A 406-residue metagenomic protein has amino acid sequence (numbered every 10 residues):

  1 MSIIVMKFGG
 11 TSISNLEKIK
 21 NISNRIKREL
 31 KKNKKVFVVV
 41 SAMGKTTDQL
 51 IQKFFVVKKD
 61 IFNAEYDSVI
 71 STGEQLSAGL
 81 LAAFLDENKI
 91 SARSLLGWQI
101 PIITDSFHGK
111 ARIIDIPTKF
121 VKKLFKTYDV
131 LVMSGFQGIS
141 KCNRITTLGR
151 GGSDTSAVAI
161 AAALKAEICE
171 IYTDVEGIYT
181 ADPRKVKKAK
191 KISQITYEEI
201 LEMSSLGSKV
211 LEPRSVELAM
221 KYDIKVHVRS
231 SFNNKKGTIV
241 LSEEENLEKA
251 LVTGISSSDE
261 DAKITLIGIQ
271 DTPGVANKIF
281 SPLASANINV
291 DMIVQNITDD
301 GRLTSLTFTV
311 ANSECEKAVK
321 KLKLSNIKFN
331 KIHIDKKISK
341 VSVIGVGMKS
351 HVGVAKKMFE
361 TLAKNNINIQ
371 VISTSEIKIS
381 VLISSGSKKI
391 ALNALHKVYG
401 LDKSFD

Functional and structural regions predicted by a protein language model:
M1-V216, N296, I383-S384, Y399 (+1 more regions): Nucleotide/pyrophosphate-binding catalytic subdomain
K34, I90, I224, I288 (+1 more regions): Short phosphate-binding/catalytic loops that engage adenosine nucleotides
V40-T47, V228-E245: Terminal amphipathic helices with adjacent charged low-complexity linkers/tails
L95-G97, R229-S231, I293: Conserved beta-strand termini and adjacent loop/short-helix elements that scaffold enzyme active sites in alpha/beta
I168-Y172, V226-V228, D291, V371: Short hydrophobic alpha-helical runs that function as membrane-insertion/retention elements
A219: Acidic-aromatic/histidine active-site loop/patch
G237-D406: A conserved regulatory-domain signal marking ACT and ACT-like small-molecule sensing domains and adjacent regulatory
